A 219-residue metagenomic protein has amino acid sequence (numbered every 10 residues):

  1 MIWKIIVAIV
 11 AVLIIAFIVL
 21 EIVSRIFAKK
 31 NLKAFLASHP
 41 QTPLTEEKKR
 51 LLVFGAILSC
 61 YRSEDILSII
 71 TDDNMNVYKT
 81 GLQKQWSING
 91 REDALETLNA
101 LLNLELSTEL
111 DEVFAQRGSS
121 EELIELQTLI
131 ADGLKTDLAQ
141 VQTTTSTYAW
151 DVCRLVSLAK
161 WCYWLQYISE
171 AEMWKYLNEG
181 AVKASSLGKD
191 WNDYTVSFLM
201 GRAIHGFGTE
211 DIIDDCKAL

Functional and structural regions predicted by a protein language model:
K4, A8, V12-Y163, Y167-M173 (+1 more regions): Polar/charged low-complexity regulatory segments
